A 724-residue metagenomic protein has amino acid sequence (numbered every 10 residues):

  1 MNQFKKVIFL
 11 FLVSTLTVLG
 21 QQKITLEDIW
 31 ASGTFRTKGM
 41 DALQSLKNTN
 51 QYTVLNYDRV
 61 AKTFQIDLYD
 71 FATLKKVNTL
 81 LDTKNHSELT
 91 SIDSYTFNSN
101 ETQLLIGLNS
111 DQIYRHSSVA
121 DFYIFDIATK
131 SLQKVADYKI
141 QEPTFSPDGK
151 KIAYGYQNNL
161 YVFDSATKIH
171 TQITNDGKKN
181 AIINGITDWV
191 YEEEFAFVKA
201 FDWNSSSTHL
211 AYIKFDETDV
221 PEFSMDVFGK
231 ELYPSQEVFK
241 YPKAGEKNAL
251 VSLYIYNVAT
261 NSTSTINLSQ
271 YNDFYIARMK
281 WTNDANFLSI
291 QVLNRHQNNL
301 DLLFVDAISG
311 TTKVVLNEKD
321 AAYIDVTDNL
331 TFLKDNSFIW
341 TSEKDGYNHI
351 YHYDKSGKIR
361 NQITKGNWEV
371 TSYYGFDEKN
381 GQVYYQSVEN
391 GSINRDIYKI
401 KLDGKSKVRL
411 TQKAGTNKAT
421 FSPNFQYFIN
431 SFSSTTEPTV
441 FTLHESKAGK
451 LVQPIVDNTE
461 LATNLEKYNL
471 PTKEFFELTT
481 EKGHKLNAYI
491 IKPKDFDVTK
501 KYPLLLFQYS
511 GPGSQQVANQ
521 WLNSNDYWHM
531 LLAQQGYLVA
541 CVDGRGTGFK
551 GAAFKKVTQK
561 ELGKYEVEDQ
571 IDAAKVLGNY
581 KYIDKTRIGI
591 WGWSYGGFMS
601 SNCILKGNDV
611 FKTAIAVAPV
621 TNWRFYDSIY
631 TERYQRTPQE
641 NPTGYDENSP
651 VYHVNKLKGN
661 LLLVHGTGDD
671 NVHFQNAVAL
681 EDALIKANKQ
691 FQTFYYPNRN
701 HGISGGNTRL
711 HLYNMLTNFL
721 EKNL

Functional and structural regions predicted by a protein language model:
M1-I24: Bacterial Sec-dependent N-terminal signal peptides
V7-V13, S146, E481, D670: Generic alpha-helix initiation/capping and coil-helix boundary signal
I8, V13-T15, G39, D126 (+3 more regions): Prokaryotic Sec-type signal peptides and long signal-anchor helices with extended Leu/Ile/Val-rich h-regions
F9-L10, A277-R278, I397, F421 (+2 more regions): Intrinsically disordered and other compositionally biased segments
F11, K151, V198-F201, A244 (+6 more regions): Residue-level detector of secondary-structure boundary/capping sites
G20-K418, Q426-Y427, T435-T439, L443 (+1 more regions): Beta-propeller folds
E222, A285, K418-L724: Serine-hydrolase catalytic core recognition
